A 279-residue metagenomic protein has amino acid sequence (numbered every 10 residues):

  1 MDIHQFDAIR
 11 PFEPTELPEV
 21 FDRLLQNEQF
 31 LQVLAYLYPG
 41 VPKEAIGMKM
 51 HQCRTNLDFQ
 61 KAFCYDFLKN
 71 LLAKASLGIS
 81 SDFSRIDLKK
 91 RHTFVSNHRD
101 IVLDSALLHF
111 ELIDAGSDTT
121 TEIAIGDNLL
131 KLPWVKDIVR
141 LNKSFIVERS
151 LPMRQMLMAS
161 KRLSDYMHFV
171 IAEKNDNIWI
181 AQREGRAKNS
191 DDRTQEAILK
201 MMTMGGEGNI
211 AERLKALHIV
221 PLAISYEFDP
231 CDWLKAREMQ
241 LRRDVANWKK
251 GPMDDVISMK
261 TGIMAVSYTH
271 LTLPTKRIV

Functional and structural regions predicted by a protein language model:
M1-H109, I113-T120, K136, R140-K143: Membrane-anchoring hydrophobic helices of lipid-metabolizing enzymes
K74-S76, M156-K161: A conditional alpha-helix N-cap/helix-loop micro-motif detector
D87-R91, R140-V147, D176-R183, L271: Glycine-rich, often proline-containing surface loops adjacent to acidic residues and nearby aromatics that form
E122-I146, S150: Conserved nucleotide-cofactor-binding alpha/beta core module
K161-T261, P274: Membrane-associated lipid acylation/remodeling enzymes share a hydrophobic transmembrane-juxtamembrane segment
T269-T275: Conserved small/polar residues in nucleotide/adenosyl-binding loops
